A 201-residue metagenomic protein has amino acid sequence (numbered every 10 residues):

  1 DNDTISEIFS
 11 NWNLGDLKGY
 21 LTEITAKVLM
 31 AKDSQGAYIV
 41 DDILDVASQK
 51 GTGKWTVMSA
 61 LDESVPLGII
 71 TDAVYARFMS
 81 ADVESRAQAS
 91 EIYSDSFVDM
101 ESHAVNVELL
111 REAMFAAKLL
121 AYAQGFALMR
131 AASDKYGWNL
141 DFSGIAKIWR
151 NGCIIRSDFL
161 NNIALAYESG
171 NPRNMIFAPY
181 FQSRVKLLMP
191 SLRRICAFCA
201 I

Functional and structural regions predicted by a protein language model:
D1-A200: C-terminal substrate-binding/catalytic lobe of Rossmann-fold NAD(P)-dependent dehydrogenases
